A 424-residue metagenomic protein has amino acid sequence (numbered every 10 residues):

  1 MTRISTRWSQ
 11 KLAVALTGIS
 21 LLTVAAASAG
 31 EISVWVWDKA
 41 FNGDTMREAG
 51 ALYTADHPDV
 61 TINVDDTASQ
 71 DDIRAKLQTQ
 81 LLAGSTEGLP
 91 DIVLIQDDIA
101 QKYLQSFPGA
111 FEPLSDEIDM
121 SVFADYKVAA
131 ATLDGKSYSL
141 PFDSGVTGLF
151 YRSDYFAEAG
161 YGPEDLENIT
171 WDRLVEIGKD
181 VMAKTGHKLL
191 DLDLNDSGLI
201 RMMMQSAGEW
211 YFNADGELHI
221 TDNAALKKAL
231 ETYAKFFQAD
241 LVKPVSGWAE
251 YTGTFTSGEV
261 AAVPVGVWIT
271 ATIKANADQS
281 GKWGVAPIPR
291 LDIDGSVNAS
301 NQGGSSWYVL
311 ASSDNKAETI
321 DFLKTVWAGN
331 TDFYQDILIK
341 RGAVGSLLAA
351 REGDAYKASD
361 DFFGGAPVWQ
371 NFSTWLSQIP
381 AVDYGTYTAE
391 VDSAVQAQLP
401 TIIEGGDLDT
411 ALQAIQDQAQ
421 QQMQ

Functional and structural regions predicted by a protein language model:
G30-A40, V60-D65, D91-I92, Y138: Short, well-ordered beta-strand elements
A40-T61, V395: Short, polar/charged alpha-helical segment
L52, D56-D125, E158-G160, G258-A262 (+1 more regions): Extracytoplasmic "Venus flytrap"/periplasmic binding protein-like
G88-D91, M120-Y155, I177, K188-L189 (+2 more regions): A structural signal for short loop-to-beta-strand junctions that line the ligand-binding cleft of periplasmic/secreted
Q96-G148, R173-I177, M202, G284-P287 (+1 more regions): Hinge/lid segment of periplasmic solute-binding proteins
Q101-Y103, I269-S280, D292-A394, Q422: C-terminal lobe and pocket-closing loops of periplasmic/extracytoplasmic Venus-flytrap solute-binding proteins
Y138-F142, T147, D172-H219, A225 (+1 more regions): Extracytoplasmic/periplasmic solute-binding protein
V175-D180, G216-V245, I288: Glycine-centered hinge/linker elements that transmit conformational signals in sensory and ligand-binding systems
